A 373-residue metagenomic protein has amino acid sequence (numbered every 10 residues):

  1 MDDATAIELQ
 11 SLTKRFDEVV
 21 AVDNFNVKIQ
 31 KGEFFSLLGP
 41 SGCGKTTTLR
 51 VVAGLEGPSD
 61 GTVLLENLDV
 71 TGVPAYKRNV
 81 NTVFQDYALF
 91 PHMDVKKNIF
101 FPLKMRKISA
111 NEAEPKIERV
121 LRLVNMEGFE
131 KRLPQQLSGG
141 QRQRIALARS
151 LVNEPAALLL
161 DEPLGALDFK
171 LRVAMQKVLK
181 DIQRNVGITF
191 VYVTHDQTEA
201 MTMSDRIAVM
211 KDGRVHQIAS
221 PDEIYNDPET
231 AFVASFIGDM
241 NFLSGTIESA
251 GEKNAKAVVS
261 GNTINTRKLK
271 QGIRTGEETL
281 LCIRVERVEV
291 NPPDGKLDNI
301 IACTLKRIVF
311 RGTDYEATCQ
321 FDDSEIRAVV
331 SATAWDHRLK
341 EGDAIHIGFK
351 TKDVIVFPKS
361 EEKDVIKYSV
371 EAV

Functional and structural regions predicted by a protein language model:
E8, K28, L64, H346-G348: ABC ATPase nucleotide-binding domain
F34, V73-S235: ABC ATPase nucleotide-binding domains
L38-P40: The feature captures the beta-strand-to-loop junction immediately N-terminal to the Walker
A53: Helix-to-loop junction immediately C-terminal to a conserved catalytic motif
S59-T62, E112, D212, S244: Conserved coupling/switch loops of ABC nucleotide-binding domains, chiefly the family-specific signature
G61-D69: Conserved ABC transporter NBD signature motif
M240, A250-V373: Non-catalytic connector elements of ABC transporters
